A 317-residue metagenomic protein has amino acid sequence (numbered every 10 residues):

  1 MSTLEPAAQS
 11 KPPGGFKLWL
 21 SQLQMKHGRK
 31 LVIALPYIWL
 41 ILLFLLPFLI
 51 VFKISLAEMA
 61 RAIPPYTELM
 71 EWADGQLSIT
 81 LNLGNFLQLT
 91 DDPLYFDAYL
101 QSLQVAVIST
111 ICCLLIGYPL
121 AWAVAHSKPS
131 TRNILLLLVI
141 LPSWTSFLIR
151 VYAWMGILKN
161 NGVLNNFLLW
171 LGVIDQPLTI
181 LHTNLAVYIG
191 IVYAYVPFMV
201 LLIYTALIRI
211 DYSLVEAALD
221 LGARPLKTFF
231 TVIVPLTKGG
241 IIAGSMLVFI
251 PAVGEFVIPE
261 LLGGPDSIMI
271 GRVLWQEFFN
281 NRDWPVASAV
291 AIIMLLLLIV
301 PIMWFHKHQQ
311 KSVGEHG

Functional and structural regions predicted by a protein language model:
S2-E5, Y204-L219, P285-G317: C-terminal transmembrane helix and the adjacent membrane-cytosol boundary/short C-terminal tail of inner/organellar
L4, K11-I54, E58, A123 (+2 more regions): N-terminal signal-anchor/first transmembrane alpha helix
L18-Q22, L69-D74, V151-V192, L226 (+1 more regions): Membrane-interfacial helix termini and adjacent extracytoplasmic/periplasmic loops of multi-pass transporters
L23-R29, M59-A62, W72, F86-L89 (+3 more regions): Interhelical loop and adjacent transmembrane-helix boundary motif in polytopic membrane transport permeases
V32-I33, L120-I157, V215-E216, F229-F230 (+1 more regions): Cytoplasmic-entry segments and transmembrane alpha-helices of multi-pass inner-membrane transporters
L35, L137, L141, Y193 (+2 more regions): Transmembrane alpha-helices
L45-P93, L158-N161, G264-P265, G317: Short membrane-interfacial helix/loop motifs at transmembrane-helix boundaries
D92-H126, P225: Transmembrane alpha-helix signature in integral membrane proteins
